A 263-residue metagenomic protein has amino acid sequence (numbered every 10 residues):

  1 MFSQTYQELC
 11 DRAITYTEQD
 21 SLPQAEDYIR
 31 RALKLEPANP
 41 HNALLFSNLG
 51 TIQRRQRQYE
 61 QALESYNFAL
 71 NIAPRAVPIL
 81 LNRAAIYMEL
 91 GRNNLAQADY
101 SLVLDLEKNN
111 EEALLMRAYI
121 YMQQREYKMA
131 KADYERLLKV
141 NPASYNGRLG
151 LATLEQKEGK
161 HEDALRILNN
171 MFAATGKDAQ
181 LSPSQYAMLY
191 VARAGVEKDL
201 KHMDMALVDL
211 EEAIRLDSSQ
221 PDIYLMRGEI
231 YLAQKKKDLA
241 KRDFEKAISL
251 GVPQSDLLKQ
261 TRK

Functional and structural regions predicted by a protein language model:
M1-N48, R55: N-terminal leader/linker segments that initiate helical-solenoid repeat arrays
E8, N42-L45, I79, A113 (+5 more regions): TPR alpha-solenoid repeat register
D11, L44-N48, N82, M116-Y119 (+5 more regions): Canonical tetratricopeptide repeat
E18-Q19, I52-R55, E89-L90, Q123-Q124 (+4 more regions): Register position in tetratricopeptide repeats
P37-P40, P74, K108, P142 (+4 more regions): Short coil turns that delineate tetratricopeptide repeat
